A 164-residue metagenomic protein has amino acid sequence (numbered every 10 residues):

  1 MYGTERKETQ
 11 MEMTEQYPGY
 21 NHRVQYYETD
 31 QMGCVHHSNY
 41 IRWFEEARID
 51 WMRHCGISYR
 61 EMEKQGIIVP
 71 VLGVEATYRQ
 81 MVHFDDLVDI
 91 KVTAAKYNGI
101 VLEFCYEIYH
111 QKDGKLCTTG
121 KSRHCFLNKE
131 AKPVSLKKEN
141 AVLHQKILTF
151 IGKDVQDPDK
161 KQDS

Functional and structural regions predicted by a protein language model:
Y2-M13, P18-Y20, V82-F84, A95-S164: HotDog/MaoC-like acyl-thioester-processing domains
Y2-W51, S164: Catalytic strand-loop segment that frames the active site of acyl-thioester-processing enzymes
N21-Q25, T77, C125: Generic structural detector for well-ordered beta-strands
V35, V69-V71, C117: A broad, structural micro-motif
D50, T77, K146, F150: Solvent-exposed, charged/polar functional surfaces in cytosolic regulatory/catalytic domains
W51-K96, I100-L102: Hydrophobic beta-strand-centered segment that forms part of the acyl-chain substrate-binding groove
